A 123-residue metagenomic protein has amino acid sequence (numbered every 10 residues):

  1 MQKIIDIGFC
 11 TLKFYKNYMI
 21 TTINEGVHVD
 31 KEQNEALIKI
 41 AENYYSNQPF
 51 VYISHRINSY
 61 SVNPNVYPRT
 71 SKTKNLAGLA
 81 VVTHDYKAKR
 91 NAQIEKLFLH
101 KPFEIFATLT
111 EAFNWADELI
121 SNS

Functional and structural regions predicted by a protein language model:
M1-S123: Amphipathic, Lys/Arg-enriched alpha-helical "gate/interface" segment within cytosolic domains that mediates
